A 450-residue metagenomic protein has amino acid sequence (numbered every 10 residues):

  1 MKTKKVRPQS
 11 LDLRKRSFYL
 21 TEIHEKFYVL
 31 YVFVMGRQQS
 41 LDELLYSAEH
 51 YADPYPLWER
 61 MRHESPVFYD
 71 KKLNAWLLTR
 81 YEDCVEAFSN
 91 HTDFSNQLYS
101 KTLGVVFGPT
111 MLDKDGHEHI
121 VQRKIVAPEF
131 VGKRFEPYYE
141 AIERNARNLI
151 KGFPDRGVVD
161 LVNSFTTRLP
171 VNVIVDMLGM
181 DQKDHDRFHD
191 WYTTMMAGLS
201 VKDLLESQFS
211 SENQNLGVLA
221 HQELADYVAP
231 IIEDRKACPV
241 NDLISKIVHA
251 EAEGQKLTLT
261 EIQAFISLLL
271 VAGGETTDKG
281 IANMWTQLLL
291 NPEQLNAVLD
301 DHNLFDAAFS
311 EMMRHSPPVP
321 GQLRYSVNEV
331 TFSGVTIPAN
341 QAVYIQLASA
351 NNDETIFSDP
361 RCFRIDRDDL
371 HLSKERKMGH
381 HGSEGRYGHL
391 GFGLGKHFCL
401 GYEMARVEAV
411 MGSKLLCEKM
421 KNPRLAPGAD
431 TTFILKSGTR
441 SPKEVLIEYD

Functional and structural regions predicted by a protein language model:
K2-D450: Cytochrome P450
